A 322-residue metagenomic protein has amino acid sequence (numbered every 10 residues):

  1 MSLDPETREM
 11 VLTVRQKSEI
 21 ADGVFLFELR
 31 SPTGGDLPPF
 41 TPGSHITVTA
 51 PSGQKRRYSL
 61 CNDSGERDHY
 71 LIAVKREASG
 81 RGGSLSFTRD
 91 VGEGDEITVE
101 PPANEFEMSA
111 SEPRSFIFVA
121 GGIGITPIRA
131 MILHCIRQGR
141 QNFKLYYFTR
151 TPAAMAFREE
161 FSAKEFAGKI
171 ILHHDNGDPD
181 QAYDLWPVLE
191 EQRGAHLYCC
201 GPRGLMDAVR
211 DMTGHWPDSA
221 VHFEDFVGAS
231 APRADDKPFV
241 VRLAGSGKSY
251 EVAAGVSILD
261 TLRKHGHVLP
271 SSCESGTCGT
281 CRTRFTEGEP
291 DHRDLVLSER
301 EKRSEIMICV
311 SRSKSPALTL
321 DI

Functional and structural regions predicted by a protein language model:
S2-E96, E100, P113-R114, T149-P152 (+1 more regions): Ferredoxin-reductase
P5, L85-G245, E251: FNR/FR-type flavoprotein reductase catalytic core
T41-G43, P232-F239, T277-G279: A short, compositionally biased
I46, F239-A244, C281-T283: Short polybasic amphipathic segments
P127, R263, H267-H292, K302-S315: Local cysteine-cluster metal-coordination motifs and their immediate loop/turn environment, predominantly Fe-S cluster
N176-P179, A253, S315-I322: Short flanking/linker segments adjacent to small metal-binding domains or redox-active Cys/His motifs
K237-P270: C-terminal accessory/binding modules appended to enzymatic or scaffolding proteins
